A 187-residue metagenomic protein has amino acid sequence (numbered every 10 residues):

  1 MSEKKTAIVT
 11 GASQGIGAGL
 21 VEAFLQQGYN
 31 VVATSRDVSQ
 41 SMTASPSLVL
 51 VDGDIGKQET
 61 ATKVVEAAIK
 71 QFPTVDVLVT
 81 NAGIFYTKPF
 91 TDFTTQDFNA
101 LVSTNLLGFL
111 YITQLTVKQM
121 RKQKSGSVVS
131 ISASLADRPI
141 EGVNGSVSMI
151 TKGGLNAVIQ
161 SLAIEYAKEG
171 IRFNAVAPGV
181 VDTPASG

Functional and structural regions predicted by a protein language model:
S13-Q14: Conserved glycine-rich cofactor-binding loop
Q27-S41: Conserved glycine-rich Rossmann-like NAD(P)H-binding loop of the short-chain dehydrogenase/reductase
G53-K63, T95: The beta1-alpha1 cofactor-binding region of Rossmann-like NAD(H)/NADP(H)-dependent oxidoreductases
N81-Y86: Conserved NAD(P)H cofactor-binding loop of Rossmann-fold oxidoreductase domains
P89-F90, D97-V102: Substrate-binding pocket helix/loop in short-chain dehydrogenase/reductase
T113, T151, I159: Active-site helix of classical SDR
K118, I164-K168: Alpha-helical segment proximal to the catalytic Tyr-Lys
